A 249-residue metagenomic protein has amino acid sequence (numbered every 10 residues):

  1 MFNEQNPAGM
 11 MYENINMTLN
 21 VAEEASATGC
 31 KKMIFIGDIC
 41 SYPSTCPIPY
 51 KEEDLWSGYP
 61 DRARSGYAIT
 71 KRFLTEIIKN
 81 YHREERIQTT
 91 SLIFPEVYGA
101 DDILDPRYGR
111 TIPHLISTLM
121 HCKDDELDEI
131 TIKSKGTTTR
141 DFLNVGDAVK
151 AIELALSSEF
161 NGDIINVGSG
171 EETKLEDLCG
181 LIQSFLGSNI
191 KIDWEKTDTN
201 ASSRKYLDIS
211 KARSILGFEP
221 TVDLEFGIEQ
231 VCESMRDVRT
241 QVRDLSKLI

Functional and structural regions predicted by a protein language model:
M1-N14: NAD(P)H-binding glycine-rich loop region in Rossmannoid oxidoreductase-like domains and their noncatalytic homologs
N14, Y67, K71: Active-site YXXXK catalytic motif of short-chain dehydrogenase/reductase
L19-R64: Conserved Rossmann-fold NAD(P)-dependent oxidoreductase catalytic core, especially the SDR/UDP-sugar
G37-D38, T75-A100, D124-I132: Conserved beta-loop-beta element that borders a ligand/cofactor-binding pocket
S41-P43, S65-G66, T90-I112, T138-T139: Flexible, glycine-rich beta-alpha linker
E85, V97-H114, D124-D128, V145-G146 (+3 more regions): Glycine/proline-rich active-site loop of Rossmann-fold NAD(P)-dependent oxidoreductases
I130-K135, G162-I165, T173-G180, G187-R204 (+2 more regions): C-terminal "lid/loop" region of Rossmann-like NAD(P)-dependent oxidoreductases
L224-I249: Amphipathic terminal alpha-helices
